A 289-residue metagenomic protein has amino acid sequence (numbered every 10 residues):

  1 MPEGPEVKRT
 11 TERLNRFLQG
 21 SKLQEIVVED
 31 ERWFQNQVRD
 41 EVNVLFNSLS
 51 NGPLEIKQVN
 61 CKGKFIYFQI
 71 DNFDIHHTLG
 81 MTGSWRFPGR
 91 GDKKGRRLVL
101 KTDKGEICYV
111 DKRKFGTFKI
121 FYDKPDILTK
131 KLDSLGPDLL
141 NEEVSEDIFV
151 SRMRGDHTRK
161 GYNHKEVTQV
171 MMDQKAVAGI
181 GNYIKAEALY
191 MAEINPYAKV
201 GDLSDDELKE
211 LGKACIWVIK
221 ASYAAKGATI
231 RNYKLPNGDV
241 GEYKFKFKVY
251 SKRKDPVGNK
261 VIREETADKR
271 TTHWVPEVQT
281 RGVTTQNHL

Functional and structural regions predicted by a protein language model:
M1-I120, D126, D205, T285-L289: Gly/Gly-Pro- and Ser/Thr-rich, intrinsically disordered tail segments characteristic of DNA damage-repair and tolerance
K22-E55, N60, H76, R152-L289: Basic, nucleic-acid-binding surfaces and adjacent catalytic neighborhoods in DNA/RNA-processing proteins
D71-A178, I184-M191, P276: Phosphate/anion-contacting hairpin/loop surfaces
